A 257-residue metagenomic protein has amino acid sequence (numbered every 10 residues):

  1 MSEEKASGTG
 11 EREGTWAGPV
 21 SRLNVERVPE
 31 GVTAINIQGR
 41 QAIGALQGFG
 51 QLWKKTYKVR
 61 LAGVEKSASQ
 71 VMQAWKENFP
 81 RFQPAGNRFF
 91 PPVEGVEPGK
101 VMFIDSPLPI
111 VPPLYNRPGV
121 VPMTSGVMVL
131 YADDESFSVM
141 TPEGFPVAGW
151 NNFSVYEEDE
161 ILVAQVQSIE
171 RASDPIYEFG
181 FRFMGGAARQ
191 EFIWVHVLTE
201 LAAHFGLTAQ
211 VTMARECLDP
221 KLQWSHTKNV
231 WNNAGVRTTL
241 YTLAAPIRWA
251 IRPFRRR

Functional and structural regions predicted by a protein language model:
M1-Y115, W231-A234, T239-R257: Hydrophobic ligand-binding cavity/cleft-lining segments
Q73-R81, E157-E160, T199, A203: Short, intrinsically disordered, mixed-charge
M102-S106, Y131, E135-V139, L162-V166: A short hydrophobic beta-strand element
P109-G119, S173-I176: Short, cysteine-centered beta-strand-loop-beta hairpins and adjacent loop/turn segments enriched in charged/polar
N116-D159: Hydrophobic-ligand binding "helix-grip"
P142-A188: Beta-strand/loop substructures that line and gate deep hydrophobic ligand-binding cavities in soluble
S173-P175, F179-E216: A conserved amphipathic terminal alpha-helix motif
A202-T239: Short, highly charged C-terminal tails/helix-capping segments
